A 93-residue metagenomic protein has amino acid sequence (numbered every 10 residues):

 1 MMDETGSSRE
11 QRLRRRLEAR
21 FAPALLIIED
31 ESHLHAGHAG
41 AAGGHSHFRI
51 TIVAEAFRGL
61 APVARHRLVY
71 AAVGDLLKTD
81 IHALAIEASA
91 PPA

Functional and structural regions predicted by a protein language model:
M1-S7, A54-F57, A72, D80: N-terminal/domain-start segments enriched in small and hydrophobic, helix-friendly residues, covering either
M2, L25, H45, P92-A93: Ser/Thr/Pro-rich, acidic low-complexity intrinsically disordered regulatory segments
M2-G40: N-terminal first-folded block
A24-L26, F48, L84: Conserved beta-strand core positions
E29, T51-V53, E87-S89: Solvent-exposed beta-strand sheet faces enriched in polar/charged residues
H33-L34, A56-R58, A93: Short Gly/Pro-enriched loop/turn and capping motifs at secondary-structure junctions
A36-A54: A short, structured beta-strand/loop element
L60-A93: C-terminal structural segments of small proteins and small subunits
